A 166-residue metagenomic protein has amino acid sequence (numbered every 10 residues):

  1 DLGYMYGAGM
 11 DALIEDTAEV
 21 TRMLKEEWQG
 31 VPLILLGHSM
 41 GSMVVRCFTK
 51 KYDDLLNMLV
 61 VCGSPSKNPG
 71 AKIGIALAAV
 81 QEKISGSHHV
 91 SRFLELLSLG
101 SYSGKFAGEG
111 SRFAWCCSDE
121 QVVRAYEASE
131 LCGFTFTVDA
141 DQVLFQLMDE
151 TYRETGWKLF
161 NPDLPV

Functional and structural regions predicted by a protein language model:
D1-A8: Cap/lid segment of the alpha/beta-hydrolase catalytic domain
G9-M10, T17: Active-site-proximal cofactor/substrate-binding loop regions of enzyme domains
E15-V31: Conserved acidic catalytic loop of the alpha/beta-hydrolase fold
G30-P32, L56, N161-P165: A general structural motif
L36-G41, V45: Gly/Ala-rich beta-loop-alpha elbow adjacent to hydrolase catalytic centers
V45-L131: Alpha/beta-hydrolase-fold enzymes
F136-V166: Conserved serine/cysteine hydrolase catalytic core
